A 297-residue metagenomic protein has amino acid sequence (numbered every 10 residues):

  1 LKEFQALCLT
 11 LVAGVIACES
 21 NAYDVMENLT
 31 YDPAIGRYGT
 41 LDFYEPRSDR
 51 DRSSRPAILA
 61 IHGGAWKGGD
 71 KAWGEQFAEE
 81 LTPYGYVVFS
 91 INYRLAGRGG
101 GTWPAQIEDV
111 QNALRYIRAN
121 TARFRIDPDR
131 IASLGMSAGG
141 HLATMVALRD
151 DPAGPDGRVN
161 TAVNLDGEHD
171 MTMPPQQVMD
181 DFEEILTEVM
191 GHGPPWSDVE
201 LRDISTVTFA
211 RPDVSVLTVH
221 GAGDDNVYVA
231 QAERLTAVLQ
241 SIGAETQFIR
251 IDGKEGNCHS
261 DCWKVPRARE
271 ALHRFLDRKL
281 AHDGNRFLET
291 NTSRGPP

Functional and structural regions predicted by a protein language model:
S20-R52: N-terminal cap/lid segment of alpha/beta-hydrolase-fold proteins
Y31, D70-A72, F77, F89-P128 (+1 more regions): Catalytic nucleophile-loop/oxyanion-hole region of alpha/beta-hydrolase and closely related hydrolase-like folds
A34, M173-T208: Mobile cap/lid helix-loop segments that gate and shape the active-site cleft of serine hydrolases
S53-G63: Short beta-strand element of the alpha/beta-hydrolase
R115-Q177: Primarily recognizes the serine-hydrolase "nucleophile elbow" in alpha/beta-hydrolase and SGNH/GDSL folds
P212, T218-H220, D224: Short beta-strand/loop motif that positions the catalytic acidic residue of the alpha/beta-hydrolase fold
V219, E233-P297: C-terminal catalytic histidine-bearing segment of alpha/beta-hydrolase fold enzymes
D225-Q231: Conserved alpha/beta-hydrolase "acid-adjacent" motif
